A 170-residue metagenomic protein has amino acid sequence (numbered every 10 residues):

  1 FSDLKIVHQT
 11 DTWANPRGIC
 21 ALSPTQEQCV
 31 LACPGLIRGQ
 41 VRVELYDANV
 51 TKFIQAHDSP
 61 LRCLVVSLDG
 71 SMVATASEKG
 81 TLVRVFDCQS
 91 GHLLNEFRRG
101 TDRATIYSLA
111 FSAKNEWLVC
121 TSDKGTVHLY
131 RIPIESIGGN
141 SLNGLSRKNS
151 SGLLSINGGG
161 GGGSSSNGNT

Functional and structural regions predicted by a protein language model:
F1-W13, L36-L61, E78-N95, R131-G139: Per-blade loop-tip surfaces of WD-repeat and WD-like beta-propellers in eukaryotic adaptors/scaffolds
W13-P16, C20, I132-T170: Terminal intrinsically disordered, low-complexity extensions flanking WD-repeat/beta-propeller proteins
W13-T25, G39, S59-V66, R103-A110: Canonical WD40 repeat/beta-propeller blade segments in eukaryotic WD-repeat proteins
Q26-Q28, G70, N115: Conserved loop/turn motif of beta-propeller repeat scaffolds
L31, V73, L118-V119: Hydrophobic beta-strand positions that form the internal "hydrophobic ladder" of WD40/Gbeta-like beta-propeller blades
F97-G139: Repeat-solenoid scaffold signature
